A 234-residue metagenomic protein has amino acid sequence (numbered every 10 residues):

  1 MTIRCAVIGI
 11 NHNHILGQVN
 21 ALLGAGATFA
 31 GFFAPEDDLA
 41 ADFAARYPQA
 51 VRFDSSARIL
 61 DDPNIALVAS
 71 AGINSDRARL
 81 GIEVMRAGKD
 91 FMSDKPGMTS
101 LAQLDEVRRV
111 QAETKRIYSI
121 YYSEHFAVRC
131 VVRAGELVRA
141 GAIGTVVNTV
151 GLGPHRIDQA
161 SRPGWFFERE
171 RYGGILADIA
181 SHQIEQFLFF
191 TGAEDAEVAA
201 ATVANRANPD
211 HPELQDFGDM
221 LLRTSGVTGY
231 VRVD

Functional and structural regions predicted by a protein language model:
M1-Y47: N-terminal Rossmann-like dinucleotide-binding module
F29, Q49, I65-V68, I143-V146 (+1 more regions): Local beta-strand N-terminus motif with an aromatic residue
G31, A66-L67, S119, N148 (+1 more regions): Short, Asp-centered acidic motifs that coordinate Mg2+ and/or phosphate in catalytic or ligand-binding sites
Y47-V110: Beta-loop-alpha module in the N-terminal Rossmann-like domain of NAD(P)-dependent dehydrogenases, especially those
F53, M92, I117-S119, V150 (+1 more regions): Structural detector of well-ordered beta-strand residues that form the stable sheet scaffold of enzyme domains
S75, M98-A160: A contiguous active-site-proximal alpha/beta segment in oxidoreductase catalytic domains
R162-D234: Rossmann-like dinucleotide-binding domain that binds NAD(P)(H)
